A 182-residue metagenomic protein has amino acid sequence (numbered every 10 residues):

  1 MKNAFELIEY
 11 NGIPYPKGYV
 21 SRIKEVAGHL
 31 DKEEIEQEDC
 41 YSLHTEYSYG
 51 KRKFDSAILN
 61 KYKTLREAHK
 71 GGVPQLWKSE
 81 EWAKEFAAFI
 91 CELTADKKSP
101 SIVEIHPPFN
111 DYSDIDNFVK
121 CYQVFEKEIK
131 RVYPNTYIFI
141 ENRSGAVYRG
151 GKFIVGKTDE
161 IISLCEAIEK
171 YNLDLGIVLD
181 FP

Functional and structural regions predicted by a protein language model:
M1-K84: N-terminal pre-domain/capping segments
E9, A27-L30, Y47-Y49, P107-D111 (+2 more regions): Active-site-proximal loop/turn and secondary-structure-junction residues that shape catalytic pockets, frequently
N60-G176: Active-site acidic/histidine proton-transfer and metal-coordination neighborhood in alpha/beta enzyme cores
